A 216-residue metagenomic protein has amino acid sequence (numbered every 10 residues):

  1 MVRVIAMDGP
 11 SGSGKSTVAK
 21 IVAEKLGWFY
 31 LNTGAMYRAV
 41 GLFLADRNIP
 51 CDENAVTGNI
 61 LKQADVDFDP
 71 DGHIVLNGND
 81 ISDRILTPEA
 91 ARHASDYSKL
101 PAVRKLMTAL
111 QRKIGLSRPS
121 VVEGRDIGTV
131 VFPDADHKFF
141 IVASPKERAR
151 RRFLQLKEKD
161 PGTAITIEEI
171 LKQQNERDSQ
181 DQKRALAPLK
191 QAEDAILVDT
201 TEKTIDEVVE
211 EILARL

Functional and structural regions predicted by a protein language model:
I5-M7: Hydrophobic anchor at the beta1->P-loop junction of P-loop NTPases
G12-S13: ATP-binding Walker
S16: Walker A/P-loop
K25-P88: N-terminal phosphate/diphosphate-binding loop that engages ATP/GTP or pyrophosphate donors across diverse enzyme folds
I60, Q111-R118, R125, T129-V130 (+2 more regions): Small-molecule kinase domains that catalyze NTP-dependent phosphoryl transfer to phosphate-bearing small molecules
S82-K159: ATP-dependent NMP and nucleoside kinases share a basic, alpha-helical "lid"
K138-I141, P145-K146, R152-L156, D194-L197 (+1 more regions): Glycine-rich phosphate-binding loops of nucleotide-dependent enzymes
